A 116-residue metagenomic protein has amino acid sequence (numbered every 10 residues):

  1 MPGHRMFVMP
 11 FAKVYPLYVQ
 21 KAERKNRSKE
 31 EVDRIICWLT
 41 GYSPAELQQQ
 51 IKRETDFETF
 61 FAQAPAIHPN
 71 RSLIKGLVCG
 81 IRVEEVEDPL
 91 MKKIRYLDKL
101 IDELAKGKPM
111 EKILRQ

Functional and structural regions predicted by a protein language model:
M1-Q116: A charge-rich, low-complexity, intrinsically flexible signal that marks solvent-exposed coils, linkers, repeats
